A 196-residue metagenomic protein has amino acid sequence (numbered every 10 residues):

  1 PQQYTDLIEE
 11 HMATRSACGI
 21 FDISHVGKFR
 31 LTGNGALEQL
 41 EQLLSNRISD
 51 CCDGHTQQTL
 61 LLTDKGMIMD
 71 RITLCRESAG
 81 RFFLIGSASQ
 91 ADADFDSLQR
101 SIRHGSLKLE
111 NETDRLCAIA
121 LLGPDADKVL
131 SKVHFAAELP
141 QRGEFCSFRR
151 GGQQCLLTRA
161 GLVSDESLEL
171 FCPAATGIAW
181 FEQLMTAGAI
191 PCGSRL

Functional and structural regions predicted by a protein language model:
P1-L62, M67-M69, R195: Acidic, proline/glycine-enriched N-terminal capping motif
M12-G19, I23-S24, I68-G80, L109-E112 (+1 more regions): Residues forming anionic-ligand binding surfaces in small-molecule and nucleic-acid pockets of primarily soluble enzymes
G27, G80-F83, C117, L168: Short active-site oxyanion
R30, I85-S87, F171-P173: Short hydrophobic/aromatic beta-strand micro-patches that form the beta-sheet surface supporting nucleotide- or nucleic
T32, A36, D94, L122: Hydrophobic (often cysteine-bearing) scaffold residues that line and stabilize catalytic clefts of nucleotide/cofactor
N34, A88-S89, P124, A175: Short, surface-exposed acidic/glycine-rich loop or hinge patches that mediate macromolecular interfaces
N46-H104: Well-ordered mid-protein domain cores that form the structural environment of catalytic cofactors
I102, S106-L196: Glycine-rich, acidic
